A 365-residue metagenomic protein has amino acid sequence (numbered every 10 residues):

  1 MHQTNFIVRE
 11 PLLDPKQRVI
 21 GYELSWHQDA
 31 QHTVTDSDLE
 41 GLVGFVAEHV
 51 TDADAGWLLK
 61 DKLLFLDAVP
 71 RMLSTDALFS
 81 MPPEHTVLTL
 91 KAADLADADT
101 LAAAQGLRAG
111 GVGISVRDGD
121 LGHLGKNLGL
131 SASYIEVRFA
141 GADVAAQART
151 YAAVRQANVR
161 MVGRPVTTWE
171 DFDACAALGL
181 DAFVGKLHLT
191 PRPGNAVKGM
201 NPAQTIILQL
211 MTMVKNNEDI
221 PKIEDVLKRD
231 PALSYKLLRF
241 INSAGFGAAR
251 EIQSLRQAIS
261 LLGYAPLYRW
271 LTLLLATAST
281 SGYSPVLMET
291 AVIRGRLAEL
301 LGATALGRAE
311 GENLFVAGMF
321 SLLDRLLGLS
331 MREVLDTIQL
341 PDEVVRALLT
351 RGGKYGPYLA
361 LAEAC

Functional and structural regions predicted by a protein language model:
M1-V87, A92-D99, G106, L262-P266 (+1 more regions): Bacterial c-di-GMP phosphodiesterase EAL domain
Y22-H32, S37, V43-A47, L58 (+8 more regions): Non-catalytic regulatory/interaction regions at protein termini and inter-domain linkers
L42-A53, A103, D219, I223 (+2 more regions): Amphipathic alpha-helical coiled-coil segments that mediate homodimerization and allosteric signal transmission
V69, D97, D143-V144, N216 (+1 more regions): A conditional alpha-helix N-cap/helix-loop micro-motif detector
P70-L78, F139-A148, L301-A305: Short, composition-biased local secondary-structure segments
S80-L189, E310-N313: The catalytic core of metal-dependent phosphodiesterases that act on cyclic dinucleotides
Y151-A152, R164-C365: Conserved alpha-helical "signature site" that marks functionally important helical segments or helix/loop junctions
